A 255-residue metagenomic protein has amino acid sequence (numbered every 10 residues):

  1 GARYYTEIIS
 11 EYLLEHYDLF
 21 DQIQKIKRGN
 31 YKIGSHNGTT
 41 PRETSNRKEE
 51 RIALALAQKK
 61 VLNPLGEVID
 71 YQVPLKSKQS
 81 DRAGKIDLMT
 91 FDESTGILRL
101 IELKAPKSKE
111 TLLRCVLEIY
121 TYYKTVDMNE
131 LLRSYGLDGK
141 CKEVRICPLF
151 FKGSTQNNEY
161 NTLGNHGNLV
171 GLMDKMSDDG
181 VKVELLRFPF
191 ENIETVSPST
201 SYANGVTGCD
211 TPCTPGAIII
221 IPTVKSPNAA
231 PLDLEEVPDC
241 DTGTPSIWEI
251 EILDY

Functional and structural regions predicted by a protein language model:
G1-Y255: Charged, terminal alpha-helix-loop-beta segments that serve as non-catalytic nucleic-acid engagement and/or assembly
